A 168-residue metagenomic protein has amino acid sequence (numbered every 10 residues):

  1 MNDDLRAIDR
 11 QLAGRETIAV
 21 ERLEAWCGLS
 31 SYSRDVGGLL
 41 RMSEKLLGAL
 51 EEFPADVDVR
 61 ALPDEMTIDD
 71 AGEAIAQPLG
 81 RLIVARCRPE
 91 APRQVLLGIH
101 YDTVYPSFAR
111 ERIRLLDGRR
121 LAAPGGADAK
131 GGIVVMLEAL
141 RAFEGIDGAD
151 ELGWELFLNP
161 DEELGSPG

Functional and structural regions predicted by a protein language model:
N2-P124, G145: Acidic/His- and Gly-rich active-site-bordering loop/insert found across diverse amide/peptide-bond hydrolases
L121-A123, A127-G168: Acidic/histidine-rich catalytic neighborhood of metal-dependent amide-processing enzymes
